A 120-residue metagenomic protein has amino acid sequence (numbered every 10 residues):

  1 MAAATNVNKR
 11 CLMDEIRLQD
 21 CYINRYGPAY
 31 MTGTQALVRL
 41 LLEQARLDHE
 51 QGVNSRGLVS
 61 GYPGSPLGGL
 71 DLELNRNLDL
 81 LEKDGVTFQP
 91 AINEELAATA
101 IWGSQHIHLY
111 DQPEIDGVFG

Functional and structural regions predicted by a protein language model:
A2-G120: Thiamine diphosphate
